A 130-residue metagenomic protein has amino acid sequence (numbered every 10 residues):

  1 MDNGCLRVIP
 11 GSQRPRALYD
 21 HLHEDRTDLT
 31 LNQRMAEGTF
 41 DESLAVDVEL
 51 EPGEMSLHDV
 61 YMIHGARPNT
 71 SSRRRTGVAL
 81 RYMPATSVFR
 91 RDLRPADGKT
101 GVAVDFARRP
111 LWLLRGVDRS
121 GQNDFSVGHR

Functional and structural regions predicted by a protein language model:
M1-R67: Double-stranded beta-helix
Y61-R130: Non-heme Fe(II)/2-oxoglutarate
